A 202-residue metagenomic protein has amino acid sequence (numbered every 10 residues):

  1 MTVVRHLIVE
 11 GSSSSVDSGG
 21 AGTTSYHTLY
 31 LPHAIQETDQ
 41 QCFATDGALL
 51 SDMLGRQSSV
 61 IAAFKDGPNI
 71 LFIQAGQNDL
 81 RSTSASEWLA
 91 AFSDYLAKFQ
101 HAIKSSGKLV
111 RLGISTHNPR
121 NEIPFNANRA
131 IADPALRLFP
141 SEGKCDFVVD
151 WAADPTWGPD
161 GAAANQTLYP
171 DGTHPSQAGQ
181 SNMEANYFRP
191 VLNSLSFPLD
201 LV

Functional and structural regions predicted by a protein language model:
M1-A44, S58-A63: Serine-esterase "nucleophile elbow" of acetyl-processing enzymes
H6-V16, D39-A44, N69-A75, V110-T116 (+1 more regions): Structural recognition of the beta-strand scaffold that forms the well-ordered cores of secreted hydrolase catalytic
S13-D17, T45-L50, G76-S82, N118-E122 (+1 more regions): Solvent-exposed loop/turn segments at secondary-structure junctions within structured extracellular/periplasmic domains
G20, H117-V202: Catalytic His-Asp segment of secreted/periplasmic serine-dependent ester chemistry enzymes
L29-P32, L54-K65, K98, A135-E142: Mature extracellular/periplasmic domains of secretome proteins
S51-A90, H117-R120: Oxyanion-hole/transition-state-stabilizing segment in secreted/luminal serine hydrolases and related acyltransferases
F72-N78, K98-D133: Active-site segments of SGNH/GDSL-like serine hydrolases that catalyze O-acetyl group transfer/hydrolysis on lipids
T83-L96, P124-N128: Active-site cleft segment of glycoside hydrolase catalytic domains centered on the general acid/base Glu
